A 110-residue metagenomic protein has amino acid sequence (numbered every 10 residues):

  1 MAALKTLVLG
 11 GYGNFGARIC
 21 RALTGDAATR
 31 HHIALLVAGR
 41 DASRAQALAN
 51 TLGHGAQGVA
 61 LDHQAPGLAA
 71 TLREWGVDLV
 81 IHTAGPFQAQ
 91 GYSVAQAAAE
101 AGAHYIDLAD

Functional and structural regions predicted by a protein language model:
L4-D26: N-terminal Rossmann NAD(P)H-binding glycine-rich loop of SDR-like oxidoreductase domains
G13, G39-R44: Helix N-cap at the beta1-alpha1 junction of Rossmann-like dinucleotide-binding domains, i.e., the first residues
I33-V37: Conserved beta-strand positions in the Rossmann-like core of class I SAM-dependent methyltransferases
T51-A65: Rossmann-fold cofactor-recognition segment
L52-G55, E74-V80, E100: Short acidic/histidine-rich motifs immediately flanking catalytic phosphotransfer sites in two-component signaling
G67-L68, L79-Q96: Beta-loop-alpha module in the N-terminal Rossmann-like domain of NAD(P)-dependent dehydrogenases, especially those
P86, A97-D110: ADP-ribose/adenylate-binding Rossmann-like module
